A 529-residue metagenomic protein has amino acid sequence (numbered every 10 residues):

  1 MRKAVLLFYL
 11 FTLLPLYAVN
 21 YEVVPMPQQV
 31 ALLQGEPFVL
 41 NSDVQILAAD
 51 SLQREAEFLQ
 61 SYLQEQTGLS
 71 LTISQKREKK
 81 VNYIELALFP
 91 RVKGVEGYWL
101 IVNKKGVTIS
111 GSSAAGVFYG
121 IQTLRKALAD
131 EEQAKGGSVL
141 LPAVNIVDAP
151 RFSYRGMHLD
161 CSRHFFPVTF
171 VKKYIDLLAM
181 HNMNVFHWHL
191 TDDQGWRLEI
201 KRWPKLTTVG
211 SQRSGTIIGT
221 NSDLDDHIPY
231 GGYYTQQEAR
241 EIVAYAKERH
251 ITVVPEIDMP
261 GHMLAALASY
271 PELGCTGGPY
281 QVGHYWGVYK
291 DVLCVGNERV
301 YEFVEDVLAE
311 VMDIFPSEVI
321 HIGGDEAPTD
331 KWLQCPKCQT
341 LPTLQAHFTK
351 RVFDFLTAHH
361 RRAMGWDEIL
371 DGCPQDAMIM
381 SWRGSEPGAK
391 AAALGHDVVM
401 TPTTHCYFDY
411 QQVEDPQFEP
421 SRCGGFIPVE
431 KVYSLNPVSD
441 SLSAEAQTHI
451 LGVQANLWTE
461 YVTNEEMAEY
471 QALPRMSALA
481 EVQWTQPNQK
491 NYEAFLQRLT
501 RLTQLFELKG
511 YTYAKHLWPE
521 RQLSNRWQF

Functional and structural regions predicted by a protein language model:
M1-A4, V253: Positively charged n-region of N-terminal signal peptides that target proteins for export
K3-L14: Sec-dependent N-terminal signal peptides
Y9, A18-S153, R362-W366, L370-C373 (+3 more regions): Acidic, contiguous N-terminal accessory segments
R54, F165-P167, D193-E199, P260-A266 (+6 more regions): Flexible loop/turn segments at secondary-structure boundaries
V92-D291, V295-Y301, V307-V319, F355 (+1 more regions): Feature activates predominantly on carbohydrate-active enzymes
A266-E272, T276, Y280-M378, W382-G395: Active-site neighborhood of glycoside hydrolase catalytic domains
A363-G365, C373-A377, G384-F529: Flexible, acidic glycine-rich loops studded with aromatic residues
